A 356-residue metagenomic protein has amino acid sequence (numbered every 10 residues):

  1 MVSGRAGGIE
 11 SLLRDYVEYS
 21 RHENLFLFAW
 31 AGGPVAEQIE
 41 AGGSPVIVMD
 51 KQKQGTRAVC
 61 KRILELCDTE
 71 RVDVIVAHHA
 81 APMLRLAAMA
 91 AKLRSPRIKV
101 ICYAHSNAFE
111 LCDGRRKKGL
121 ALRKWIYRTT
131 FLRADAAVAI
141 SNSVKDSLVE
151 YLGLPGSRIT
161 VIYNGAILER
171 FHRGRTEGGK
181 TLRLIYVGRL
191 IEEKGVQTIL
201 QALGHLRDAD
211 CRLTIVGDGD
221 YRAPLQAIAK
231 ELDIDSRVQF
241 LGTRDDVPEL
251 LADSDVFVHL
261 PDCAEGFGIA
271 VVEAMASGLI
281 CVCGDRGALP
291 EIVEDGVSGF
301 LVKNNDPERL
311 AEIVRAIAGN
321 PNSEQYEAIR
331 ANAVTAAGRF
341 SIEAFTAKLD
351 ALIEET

Functional and structural regions predicted by a protein language model:
G7-D15, L182-H205, D220-A227, E308: A conserved mid-protein helix/loop that constitutes part of the nucleotide-sugar donor-binding site
S11, R57-K61, K99, F109-T130 (+1 more regions): Nucleotide-sugar donor phosphate/pyrophosphate-binding loop at the beta->alpha transition of glycosyltransferases
F28-A29, I280-C283, V293: Short hydrophobic beta-strand element within catalytic cores of glycosyltransferases and related nucleotide-activated
Q54, A58, D146-R158, Y163-T181 (+1 more regions): Acidic anion/phosphate-binding donor-loop and adjacent secondary structure in glycosyltransferase catalytic cores
A77-L84, A104-N107: Short His-centered aromatic/hydrophobic patch
Y221-P224, D235-R244, L250, F300-L301: Active-site donor-binding acidic/aromatic loop of nucleotide-activated sugar and phosphosugar transferases involved
R237, Q325-R339: A short, well-ordered alpha-helix in the C-terminal region of glycosyltransferases
D295-G296, F300-E308, A316-N322: Conserved acidic donor-binding segment of nucleotide-sugar-dependent glycosyltransferases
